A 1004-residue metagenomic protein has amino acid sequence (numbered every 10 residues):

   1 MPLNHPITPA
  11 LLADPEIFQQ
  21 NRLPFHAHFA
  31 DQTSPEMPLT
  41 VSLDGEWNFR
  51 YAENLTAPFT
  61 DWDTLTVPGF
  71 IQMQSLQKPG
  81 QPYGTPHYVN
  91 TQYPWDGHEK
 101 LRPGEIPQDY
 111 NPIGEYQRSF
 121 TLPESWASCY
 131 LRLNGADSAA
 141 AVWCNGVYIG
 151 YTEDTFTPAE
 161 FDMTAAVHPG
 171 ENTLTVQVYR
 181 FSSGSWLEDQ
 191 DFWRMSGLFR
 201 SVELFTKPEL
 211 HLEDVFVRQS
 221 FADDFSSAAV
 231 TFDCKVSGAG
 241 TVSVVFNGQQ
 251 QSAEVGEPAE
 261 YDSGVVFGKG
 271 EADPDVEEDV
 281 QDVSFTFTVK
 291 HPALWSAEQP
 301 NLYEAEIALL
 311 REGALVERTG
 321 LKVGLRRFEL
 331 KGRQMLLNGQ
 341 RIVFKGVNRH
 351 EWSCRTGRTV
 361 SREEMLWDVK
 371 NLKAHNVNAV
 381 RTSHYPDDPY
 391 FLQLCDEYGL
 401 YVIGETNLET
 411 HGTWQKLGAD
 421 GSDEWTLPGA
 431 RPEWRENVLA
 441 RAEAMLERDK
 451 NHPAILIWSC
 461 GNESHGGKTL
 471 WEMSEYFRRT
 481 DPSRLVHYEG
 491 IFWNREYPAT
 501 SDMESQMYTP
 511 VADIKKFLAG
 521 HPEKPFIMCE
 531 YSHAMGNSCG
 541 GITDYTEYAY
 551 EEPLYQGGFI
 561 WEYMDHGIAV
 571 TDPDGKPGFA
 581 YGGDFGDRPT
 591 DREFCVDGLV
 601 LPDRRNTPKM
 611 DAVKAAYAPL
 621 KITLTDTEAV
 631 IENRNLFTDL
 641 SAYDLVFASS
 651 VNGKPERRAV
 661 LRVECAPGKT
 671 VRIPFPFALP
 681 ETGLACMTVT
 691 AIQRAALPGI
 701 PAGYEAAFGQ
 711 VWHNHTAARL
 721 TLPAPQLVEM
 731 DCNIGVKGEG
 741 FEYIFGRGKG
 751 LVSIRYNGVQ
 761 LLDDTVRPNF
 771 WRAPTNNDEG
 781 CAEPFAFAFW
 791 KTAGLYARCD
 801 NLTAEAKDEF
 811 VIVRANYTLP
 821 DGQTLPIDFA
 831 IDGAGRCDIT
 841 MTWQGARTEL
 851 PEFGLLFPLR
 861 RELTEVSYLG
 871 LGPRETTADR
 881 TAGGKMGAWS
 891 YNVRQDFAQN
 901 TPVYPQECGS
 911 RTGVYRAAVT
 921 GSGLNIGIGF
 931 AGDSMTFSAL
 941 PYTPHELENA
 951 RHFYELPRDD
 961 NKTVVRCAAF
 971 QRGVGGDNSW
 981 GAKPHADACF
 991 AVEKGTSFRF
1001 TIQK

Functional and structural regions predicted by a protein language model:
P2-P35, L76, V147, W186 (+3 more regions): Extended substrate-binding grooves/exosites of carbohydrate-active enzymes
L3-I7, L12-Q19, T33-S34, N48-A52 (+8 more regions): Accessory beta-strand-rich segments of carbohydrate-active enzymes
I71-Q74, Y83-V89, R180, S296 (+2 more regions): Beta-strand/loop-rich accessory regions of lumenal/periplasmic or secreted enzymes, predominantly carbohydrate-active
P82-I106, E153-T155, M163, V167-A228 (+9 more regions): An acidic-aromatic loop/edge-strand motif
Y116-R118, T157-F161, A259-Y261, Q281-F287 (+2 more regions): Short strand-edge motifs at loop-to-beta-strand transitions and within beta-strands of extracellular beta-rich domains
A127, V167-E171, V289-L302, P680-C686: Short glycine/proline/serine/threonine-rich loop/turn segments at secondary-structure transition edges
C144, S227-G270, V283, A305 (+3 more regions): Beta-strand-rich binding/interaction modules
Q190-L212, H566, G575-L624, R634-A642 (+6 more regions): Catalytic cores of secreted or luminal carbohydrate-active enzymes
